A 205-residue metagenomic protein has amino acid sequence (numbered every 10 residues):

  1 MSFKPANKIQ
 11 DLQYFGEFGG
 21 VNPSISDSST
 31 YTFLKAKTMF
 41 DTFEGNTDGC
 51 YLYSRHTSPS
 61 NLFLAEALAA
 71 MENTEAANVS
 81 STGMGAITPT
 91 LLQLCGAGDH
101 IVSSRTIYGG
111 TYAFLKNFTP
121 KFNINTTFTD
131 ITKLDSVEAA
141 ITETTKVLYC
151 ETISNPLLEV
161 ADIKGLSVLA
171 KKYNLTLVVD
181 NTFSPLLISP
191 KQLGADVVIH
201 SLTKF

Functional and structural regions predicted by a protein language model:
M1-S58, E66: N-terminal "arm"/small-domain region of PLP-dependent enzymes with the aminotransferase-like
S2, G19, G45, M71 (+2 more regions): A generic structural signal for short, solvent-exposed coil/turn residues that cap or connect secondary-structure
F3-N7, A65-A70, A195-D196, H200: Short, hydrophobic/aliphatic alpha-helical segments
I9, Y14, A77-F205: Conserved PLP-enzyme active-site core in the AAT-like
K37-G85, G110-N117: Conserved N-terminal alpha-helix of the aminotransferase class I/II PLP-enzyme fold
